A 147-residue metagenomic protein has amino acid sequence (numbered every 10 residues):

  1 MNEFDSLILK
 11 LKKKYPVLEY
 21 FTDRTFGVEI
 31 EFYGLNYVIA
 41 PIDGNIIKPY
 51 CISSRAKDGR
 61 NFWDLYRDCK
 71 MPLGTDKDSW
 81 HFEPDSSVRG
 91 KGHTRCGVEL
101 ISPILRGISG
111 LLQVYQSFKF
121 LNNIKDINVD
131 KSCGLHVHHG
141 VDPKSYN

Functional and structural regions predicted by a protein language model:
M1-K125: Terminal catalytic/cofactor-binding subdomain
E31, G97, N128-K144: Histidine-centered divalent-metal-coordination microenvironment in nucleic-acid enzymes
